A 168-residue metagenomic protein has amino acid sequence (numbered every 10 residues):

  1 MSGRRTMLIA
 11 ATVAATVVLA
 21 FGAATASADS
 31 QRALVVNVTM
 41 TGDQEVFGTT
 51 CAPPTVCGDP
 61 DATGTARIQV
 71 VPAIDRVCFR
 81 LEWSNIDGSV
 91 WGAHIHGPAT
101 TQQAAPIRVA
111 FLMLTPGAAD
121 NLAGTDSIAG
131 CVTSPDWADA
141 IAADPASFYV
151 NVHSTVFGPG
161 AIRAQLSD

Functional and structural regions predicted by a protein language model:
S2-I9, V17-V18, G22-A93, G97-D168: Metal-centered catalytic cores of metalloenzymes
